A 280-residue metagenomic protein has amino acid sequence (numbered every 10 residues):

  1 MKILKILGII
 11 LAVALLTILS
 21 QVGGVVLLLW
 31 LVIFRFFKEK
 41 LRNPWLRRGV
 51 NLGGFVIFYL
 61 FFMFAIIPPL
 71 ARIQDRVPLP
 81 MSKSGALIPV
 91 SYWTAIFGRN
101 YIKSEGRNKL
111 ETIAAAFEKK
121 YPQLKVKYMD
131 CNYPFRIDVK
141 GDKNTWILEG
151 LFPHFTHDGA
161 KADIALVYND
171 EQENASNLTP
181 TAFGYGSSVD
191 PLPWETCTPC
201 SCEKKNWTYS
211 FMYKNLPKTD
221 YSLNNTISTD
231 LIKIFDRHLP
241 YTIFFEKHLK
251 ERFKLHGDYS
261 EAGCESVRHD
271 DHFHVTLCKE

Functional and structural regions predicted by a protein language model:
M1-V26, F37: Hydrophobic alpha-helical segments
L16, V25-F34, N43, R47 (+2 more regions): Catalytic cores and adjacent binding grooves of peptidoglycan-active enzymes
G49-P68: Hydrophobic membrane-insertion alpha-helices, especially the h-region of bacterial N-terminal signal peptides
I66-D130, D220-P240: Active-site acidic/histidine clusters and adjacent loop/turn architecture that either coordinate catalytic ions
K109-P153, F244-A262: Extended, low-complexity, intrinsically disordered C-terminal regulatory tails of eukaryotic serine/threonine kinases
P122-L124, D158-A162, H269-D271: Envelope-exposed proteins and targeting segments
K127, K161-A165, H274-T276: Soluble periplasmic/extracytoplasmic beta-strand elements of cell-envelope proteins
W146, G150-Y168: Short, surface-exposed glycine/acidic/tryptophan-bearing loops
